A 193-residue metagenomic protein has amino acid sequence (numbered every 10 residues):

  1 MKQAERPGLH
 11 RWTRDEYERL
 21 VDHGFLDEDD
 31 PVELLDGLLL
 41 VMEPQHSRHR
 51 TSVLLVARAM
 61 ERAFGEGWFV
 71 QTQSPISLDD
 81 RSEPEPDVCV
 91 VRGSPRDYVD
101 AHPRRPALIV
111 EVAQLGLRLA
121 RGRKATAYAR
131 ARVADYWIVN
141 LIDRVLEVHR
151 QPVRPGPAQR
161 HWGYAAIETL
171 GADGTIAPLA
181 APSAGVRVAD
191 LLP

Functional and structural regions predicted by a protein language model:
M1-P193: Gly/Pro/Ser/Thr-rich low-complexity, intrinsically disordered segments predominantly at protein N-termini
